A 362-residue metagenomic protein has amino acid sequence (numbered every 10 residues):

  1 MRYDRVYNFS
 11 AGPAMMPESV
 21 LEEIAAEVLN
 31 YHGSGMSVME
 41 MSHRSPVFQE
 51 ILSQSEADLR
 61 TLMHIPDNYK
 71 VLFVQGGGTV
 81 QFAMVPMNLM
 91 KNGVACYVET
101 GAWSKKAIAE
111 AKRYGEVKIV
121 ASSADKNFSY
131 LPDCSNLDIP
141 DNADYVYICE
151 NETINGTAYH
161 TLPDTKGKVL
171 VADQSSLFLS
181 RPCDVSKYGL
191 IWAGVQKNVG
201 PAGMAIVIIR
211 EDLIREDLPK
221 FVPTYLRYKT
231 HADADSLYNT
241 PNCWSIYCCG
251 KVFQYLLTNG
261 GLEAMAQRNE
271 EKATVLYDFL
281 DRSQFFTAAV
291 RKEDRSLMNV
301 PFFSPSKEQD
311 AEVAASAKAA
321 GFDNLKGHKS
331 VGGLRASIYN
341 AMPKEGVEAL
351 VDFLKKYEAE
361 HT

Functional and structural regions predicted by a protein language model:
M1, V6, A319, H328 (+1 more regions): PLP-dependent enzyme catalytic core of the Aspartate aminotransferase-like
M1-S42: N-terminal "arm"/small-domain region of PLP-dependent enzymes with the aminotransferase-like
G33-Q81, N88, A102, E110: Conserved N-terminal alpha-helix of the aminotransferase class I/II PLP-enzyme fold
M90-K105: Conserved PLP-anchoring active-site segment centered on the Schiff-base-forming lysine
A111, S122-F178: Active-site phosphate-binding strand-loop segment of PLP-dependent enzymes
V171, V185-Q196, A205: Conserved active-site segment immediately N-terminal to the catalytic lysine that forms the internal aldimine
V195-Y277, R291, E360-T362: Active-site C-terminal subdomain of aminotransferase-like
F286-A317: Conserved PLP-binding catalytic core of the aspartate aminotransferase-like
